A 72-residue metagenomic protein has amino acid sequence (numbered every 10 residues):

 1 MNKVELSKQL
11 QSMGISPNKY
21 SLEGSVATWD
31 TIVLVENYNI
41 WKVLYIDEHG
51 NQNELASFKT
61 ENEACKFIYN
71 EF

Functional and structural regions predicted by a protein language model:
M1-V26: Negatively charged, low-complexity tracts enriched in Asp/Glu with abundant Ser/Thr
V4, K59-F72: A short, charged, amphipathic alpha-helix used as a generic interaction element across diverse proteins
M13, V33-L34, N62: Phox homology (PX) phosphoinositide-binding domain
G24-N53, E71: Short aromatic-glycine-(Arg/Gly/Cys) micro-motifs in beta-strand/loop hairpins
